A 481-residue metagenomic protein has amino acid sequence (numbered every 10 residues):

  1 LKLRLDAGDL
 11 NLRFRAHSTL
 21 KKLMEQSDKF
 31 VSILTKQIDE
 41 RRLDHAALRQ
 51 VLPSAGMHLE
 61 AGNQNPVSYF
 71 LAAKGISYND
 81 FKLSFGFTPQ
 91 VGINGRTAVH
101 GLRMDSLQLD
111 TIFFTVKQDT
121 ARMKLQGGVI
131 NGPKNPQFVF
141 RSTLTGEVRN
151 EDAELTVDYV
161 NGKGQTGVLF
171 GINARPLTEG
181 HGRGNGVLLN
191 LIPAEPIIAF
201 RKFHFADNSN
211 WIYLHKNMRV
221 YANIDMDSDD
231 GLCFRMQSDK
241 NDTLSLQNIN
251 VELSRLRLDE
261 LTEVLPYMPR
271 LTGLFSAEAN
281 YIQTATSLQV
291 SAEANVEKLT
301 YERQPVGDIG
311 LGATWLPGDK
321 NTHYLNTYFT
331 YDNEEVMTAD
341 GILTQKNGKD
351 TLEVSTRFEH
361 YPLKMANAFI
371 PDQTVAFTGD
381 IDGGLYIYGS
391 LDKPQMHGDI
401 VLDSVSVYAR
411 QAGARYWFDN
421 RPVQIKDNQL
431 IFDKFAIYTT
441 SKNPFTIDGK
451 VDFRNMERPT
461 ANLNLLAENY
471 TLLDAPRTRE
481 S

Functional and structural regions predicted by a protein language model:
L1-N280, T284-G384, L391-S481: Interface amphipathic segments
